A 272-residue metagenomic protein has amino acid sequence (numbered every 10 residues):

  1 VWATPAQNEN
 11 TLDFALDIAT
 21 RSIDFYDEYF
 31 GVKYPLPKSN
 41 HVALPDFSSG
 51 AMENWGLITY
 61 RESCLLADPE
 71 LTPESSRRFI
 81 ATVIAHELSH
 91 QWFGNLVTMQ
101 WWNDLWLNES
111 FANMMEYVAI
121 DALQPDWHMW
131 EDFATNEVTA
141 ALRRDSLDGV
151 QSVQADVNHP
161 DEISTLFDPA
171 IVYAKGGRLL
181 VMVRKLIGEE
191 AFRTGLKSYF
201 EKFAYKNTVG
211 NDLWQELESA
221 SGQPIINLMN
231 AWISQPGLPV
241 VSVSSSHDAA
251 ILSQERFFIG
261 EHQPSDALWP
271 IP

Functional and structural regions predicted by a protein language model:
W2-Q263: Hydrophobic alpha-helical and helix-loop surface patches within well-folded domains that function as non-catalytic
Q263-P272: Short coil-to-beta strand junction motifs in C2/discoidin
